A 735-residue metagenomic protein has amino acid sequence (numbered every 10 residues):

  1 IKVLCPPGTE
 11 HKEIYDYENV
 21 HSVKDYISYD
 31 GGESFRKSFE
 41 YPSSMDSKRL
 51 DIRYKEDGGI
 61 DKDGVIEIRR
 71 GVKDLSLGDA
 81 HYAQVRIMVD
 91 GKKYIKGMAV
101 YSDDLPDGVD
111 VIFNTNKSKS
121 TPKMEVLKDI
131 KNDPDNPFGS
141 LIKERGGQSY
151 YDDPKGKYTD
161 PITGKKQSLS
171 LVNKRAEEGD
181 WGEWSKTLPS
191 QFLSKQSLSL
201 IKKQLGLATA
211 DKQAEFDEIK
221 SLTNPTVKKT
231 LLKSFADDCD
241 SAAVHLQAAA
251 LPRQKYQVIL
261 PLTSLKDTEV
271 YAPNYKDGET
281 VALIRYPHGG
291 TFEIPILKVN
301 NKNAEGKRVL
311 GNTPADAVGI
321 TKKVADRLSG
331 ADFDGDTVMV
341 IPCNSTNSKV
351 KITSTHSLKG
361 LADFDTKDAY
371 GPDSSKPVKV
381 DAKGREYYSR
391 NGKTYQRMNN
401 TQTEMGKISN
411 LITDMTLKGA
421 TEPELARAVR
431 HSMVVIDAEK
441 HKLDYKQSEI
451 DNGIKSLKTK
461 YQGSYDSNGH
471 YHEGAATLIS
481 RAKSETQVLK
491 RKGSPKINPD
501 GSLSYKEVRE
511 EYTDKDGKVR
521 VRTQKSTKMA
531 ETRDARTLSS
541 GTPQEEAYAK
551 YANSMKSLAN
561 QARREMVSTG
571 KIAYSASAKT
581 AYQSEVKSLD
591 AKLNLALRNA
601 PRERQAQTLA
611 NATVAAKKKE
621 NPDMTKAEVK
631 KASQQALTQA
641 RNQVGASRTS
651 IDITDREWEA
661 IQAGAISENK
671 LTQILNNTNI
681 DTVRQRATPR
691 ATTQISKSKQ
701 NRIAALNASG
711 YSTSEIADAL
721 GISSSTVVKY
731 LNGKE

Functional and structural regions predicted by a protein language model:
K2-L310, A317-G330, P342-E735: Beta-strand-enriched accessory nucleic-acid recognition/scaffold domains that flank the catalytic cores of large
D336-V340: A short beta-strand element within the Helicase C-terminal
